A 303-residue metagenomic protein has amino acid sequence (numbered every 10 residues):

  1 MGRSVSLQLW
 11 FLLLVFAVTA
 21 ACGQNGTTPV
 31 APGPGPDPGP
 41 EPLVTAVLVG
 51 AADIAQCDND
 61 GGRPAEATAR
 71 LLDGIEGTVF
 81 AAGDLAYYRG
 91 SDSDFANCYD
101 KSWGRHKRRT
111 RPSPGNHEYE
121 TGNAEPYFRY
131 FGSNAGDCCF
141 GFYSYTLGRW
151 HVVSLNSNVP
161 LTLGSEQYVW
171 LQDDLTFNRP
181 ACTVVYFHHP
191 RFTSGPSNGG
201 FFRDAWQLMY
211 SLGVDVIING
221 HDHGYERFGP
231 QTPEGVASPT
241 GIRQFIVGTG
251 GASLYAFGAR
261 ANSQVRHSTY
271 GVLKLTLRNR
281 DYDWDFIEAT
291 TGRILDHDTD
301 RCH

Functional and structural regions predicted by a protein language model:
M1-F11: Bacterial N-terminal signal peptides that target proteins for export
V18-A21: C-terminal motif of bacterial Sec signal peptides marking the signal peptidase cleavage site
G23-G26: Bacterial signal peptide processing site
P29-N97, L161-E166, D173, T193: N-terminal active-site segment of His-dependent metallophosphoesterases
D53, G83-D84, S113-N116, L155 (+2 more regions): Active-site glycine-centered loops adjacent to acidic/histidine catalytic or metal-binding residues that shape
D73, G90-T183, F202-V216, G224-R278: Extended active-site neighborhood of metal-dependent phosphoesterases/phosphodiesterases
N178-G195: Short acidic, glycine-rich surface-loop motifs adjacent to enzyme active sites
W284-L295: Short, solvent-exposed aromatic-acidic interface loops
